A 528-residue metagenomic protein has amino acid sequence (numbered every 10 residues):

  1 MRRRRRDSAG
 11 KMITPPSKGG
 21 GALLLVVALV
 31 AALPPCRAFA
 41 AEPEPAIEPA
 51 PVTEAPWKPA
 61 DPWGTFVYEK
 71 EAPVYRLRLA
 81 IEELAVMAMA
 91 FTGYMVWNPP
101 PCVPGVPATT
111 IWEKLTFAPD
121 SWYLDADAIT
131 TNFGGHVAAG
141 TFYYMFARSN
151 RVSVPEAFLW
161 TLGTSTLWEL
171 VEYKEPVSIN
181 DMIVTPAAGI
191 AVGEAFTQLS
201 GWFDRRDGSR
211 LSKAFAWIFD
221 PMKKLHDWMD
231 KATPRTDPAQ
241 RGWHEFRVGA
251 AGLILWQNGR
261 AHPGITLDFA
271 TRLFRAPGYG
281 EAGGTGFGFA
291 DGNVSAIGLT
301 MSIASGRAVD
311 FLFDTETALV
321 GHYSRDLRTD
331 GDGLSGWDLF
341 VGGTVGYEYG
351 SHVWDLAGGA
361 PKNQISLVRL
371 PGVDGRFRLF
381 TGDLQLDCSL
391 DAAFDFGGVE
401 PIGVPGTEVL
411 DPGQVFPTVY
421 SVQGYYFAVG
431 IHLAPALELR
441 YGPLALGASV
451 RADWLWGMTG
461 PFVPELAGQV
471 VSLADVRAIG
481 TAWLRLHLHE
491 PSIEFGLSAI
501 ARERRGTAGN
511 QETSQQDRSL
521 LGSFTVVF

Functional and structural regions predicted by a protein language model:
M1-K58, R205-G208: Cleavable N-terminal export/targeting peptides
C36-G134, A139-G140, R148-N150, V154 (+5 more regions): N-terminal targeting leaders of membrane proteins
M89, G93, W97, A147 (+3 more regions): Alpha-helical membrane-inserting segments
A139-G140, E172-G201, F215, F219: Alpha-helical transmembrane segments that form the membrane-embedded catalytic/substrate-binding core of multi-pass
S153-K174, P186-I190: Small-polar-interrupted transmembrane alpha-helices in polytopic inner-membrane proteins
W168-V177, L253-Q257, S302-A308, G346-G359 (+3 more regions): Sequence/structural signature of outer-membrane beta-barrel proteins
F219-A232, D374-A508, V526-F528: Outer-membrane beta-barrel transmembrane domain signature
I265-L267, L488, Q516-F528: Outer-membrane beta-barrel "beta-signal"
